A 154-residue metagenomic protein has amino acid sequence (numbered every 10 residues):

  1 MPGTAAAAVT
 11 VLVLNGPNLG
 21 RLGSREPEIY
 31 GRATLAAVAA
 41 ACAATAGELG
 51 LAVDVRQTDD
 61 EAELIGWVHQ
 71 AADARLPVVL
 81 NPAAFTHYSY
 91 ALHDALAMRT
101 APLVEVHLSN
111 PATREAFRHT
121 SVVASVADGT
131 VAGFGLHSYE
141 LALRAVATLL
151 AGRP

Functional and structural regions predicted by a protein language model:
A7-V11: Extreme N-terminal starter segment of soluble prokaryotic enzymes
P17-L19, A83-T86, S109-P111: Short glycine-rich anion-binding loops that position phosphate/pyrophosphate groups of nucleotides and phosphorylated
L22-A36: Glycine- and acidic-residue-enriched helix-capping/strand-helix junction motifs
A52-A62: Short beta->alpha junction loops
A71-V78: Short acidic/histidine-rich motifs immediately flanking catalytic phosphotransfer sites in two-component signaling
L76, R99-P102: A short helix->loop->beta-strand "cap" motif at the edges of active sites that frequently abuts
S89-M98: Short Gly/Thr/Asp-enriched flexible loops that form oxyanion-binding sites at enzyme active sites
V104, T113-P154: Short, glycine-/small-residue-rich phosphate/pyrophosphate-handling segment
